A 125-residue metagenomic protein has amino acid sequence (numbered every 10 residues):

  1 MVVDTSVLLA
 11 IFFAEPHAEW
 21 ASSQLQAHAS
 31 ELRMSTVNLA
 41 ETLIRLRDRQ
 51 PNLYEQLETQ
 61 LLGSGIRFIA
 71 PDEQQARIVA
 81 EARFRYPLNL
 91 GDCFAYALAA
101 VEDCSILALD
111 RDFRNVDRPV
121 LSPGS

Functional and structural regions predicted by a protein language model:
M1-M34, R47-T59, G124-S125: Short, well-structured N-terminal submotif of metal-dependent ribonuclease cores
L8-L9, L39, F113-R114: A generic structural signal for short hydrophobic patches within well-formed alpha-helices
Q26, L62, A100: Anion (oxyanion) recognition and catalysis
S30-R33, S64-G65, S105-L107: Short loop->beta-strand "edge-of-pocket" segments that line small-molecule binding or catalytic clefts across diverse
R33, I69, L121: General small-molecule cofactor/ligand-binding pocket signal
R67-L107: Active-site neighborhoods of divalent-metal-dependent phosphate/nucleic-acid chemistry enzymes
Y96-S125: Acidic, PIN/NYN-like endoribonuclease modules and their adjacent C-terminal/linker elements
